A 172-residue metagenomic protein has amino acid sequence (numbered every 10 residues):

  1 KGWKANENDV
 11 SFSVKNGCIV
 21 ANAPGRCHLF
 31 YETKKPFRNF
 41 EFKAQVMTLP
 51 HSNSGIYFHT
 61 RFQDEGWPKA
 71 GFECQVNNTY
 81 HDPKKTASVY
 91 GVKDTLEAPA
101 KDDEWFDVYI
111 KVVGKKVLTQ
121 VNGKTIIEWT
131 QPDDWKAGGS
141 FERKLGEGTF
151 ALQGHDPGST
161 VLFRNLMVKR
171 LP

Functional and structural regions predicted by a protein language model:
K1-P172: Carbohydrate-interacting regions of secretory-pathway proteins
